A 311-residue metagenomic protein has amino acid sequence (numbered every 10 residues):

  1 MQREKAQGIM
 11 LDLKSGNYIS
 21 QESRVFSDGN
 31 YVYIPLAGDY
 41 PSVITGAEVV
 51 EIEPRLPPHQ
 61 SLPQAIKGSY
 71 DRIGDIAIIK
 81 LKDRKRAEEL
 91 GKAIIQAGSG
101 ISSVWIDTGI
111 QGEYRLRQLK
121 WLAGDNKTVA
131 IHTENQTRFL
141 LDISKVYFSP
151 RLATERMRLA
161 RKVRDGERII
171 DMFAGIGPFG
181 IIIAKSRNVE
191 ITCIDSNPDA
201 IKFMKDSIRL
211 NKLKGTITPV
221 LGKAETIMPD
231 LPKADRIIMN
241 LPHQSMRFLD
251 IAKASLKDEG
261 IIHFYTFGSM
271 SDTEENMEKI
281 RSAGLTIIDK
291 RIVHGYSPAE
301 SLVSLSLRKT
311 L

Functional and structural regions predicted by a protein language model:
M1-L311: SAM-dependent transferase fold signal centered on methyltransferase-like domains, encompassing both Class I
